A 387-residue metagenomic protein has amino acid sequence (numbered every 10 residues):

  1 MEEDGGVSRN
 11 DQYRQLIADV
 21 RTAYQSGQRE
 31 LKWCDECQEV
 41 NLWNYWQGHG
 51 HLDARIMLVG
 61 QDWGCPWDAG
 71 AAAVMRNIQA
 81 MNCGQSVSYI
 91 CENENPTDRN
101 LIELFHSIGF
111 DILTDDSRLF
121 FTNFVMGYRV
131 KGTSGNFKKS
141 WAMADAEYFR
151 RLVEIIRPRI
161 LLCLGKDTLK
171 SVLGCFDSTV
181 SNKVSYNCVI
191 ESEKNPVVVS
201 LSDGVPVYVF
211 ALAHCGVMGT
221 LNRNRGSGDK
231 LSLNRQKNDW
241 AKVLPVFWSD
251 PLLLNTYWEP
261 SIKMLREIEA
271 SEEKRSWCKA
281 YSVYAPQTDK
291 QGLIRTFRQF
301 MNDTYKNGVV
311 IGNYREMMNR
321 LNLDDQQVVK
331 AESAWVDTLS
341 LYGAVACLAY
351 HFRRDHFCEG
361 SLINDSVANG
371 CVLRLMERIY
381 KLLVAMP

Functional and structural regions predicted by a protein language model:
E2-V180, V207, L212-S227: A polyanion-binding, active-site-adjacent surface
F137-W141, S227-R235, S366-G370: Alpha-helix N-cap and loop-to-helix initiation/capping positions
T179-L254, S261: A hydrophobic alpha-helix/topogenic segment detector that preferentially activates on transmembrane helices
L253-V310, C371-R374: Short terminal alpha-helical segments
I262, L341, V345-A349, D355 (+1 more regions): Heptad-repeat amphipathic alpha-helical coiled-coil interaction surface used for oligomerization/assembly
E273-Q287, V309-I311, W335-D337, F352-V367 (+1 more regions): Charged, low-complexity interaction regions
N307-V310, Y314-D325, G370-L383: Repeat-associated, polar segments at repeat-unit boundaries in modular proteins
Q326-Y342: Short, charge/polar-rich alpha-helical segments
